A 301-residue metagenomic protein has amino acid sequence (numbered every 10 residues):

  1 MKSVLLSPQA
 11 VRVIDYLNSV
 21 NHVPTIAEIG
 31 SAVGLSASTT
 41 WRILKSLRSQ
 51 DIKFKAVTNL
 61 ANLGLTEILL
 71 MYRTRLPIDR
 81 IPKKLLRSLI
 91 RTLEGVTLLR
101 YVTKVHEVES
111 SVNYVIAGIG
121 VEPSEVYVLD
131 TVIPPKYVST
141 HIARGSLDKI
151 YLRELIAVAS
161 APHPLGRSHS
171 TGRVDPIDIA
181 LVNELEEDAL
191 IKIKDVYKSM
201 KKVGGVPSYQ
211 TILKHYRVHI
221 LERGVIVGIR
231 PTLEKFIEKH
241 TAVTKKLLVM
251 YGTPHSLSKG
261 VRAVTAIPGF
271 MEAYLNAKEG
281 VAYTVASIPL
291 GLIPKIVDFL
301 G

Functional and structural regions predicted by a protein language model:
M1-G301: A compositional/biophysical signature of low hydrophobicity enriched in polar/charged and small residues
